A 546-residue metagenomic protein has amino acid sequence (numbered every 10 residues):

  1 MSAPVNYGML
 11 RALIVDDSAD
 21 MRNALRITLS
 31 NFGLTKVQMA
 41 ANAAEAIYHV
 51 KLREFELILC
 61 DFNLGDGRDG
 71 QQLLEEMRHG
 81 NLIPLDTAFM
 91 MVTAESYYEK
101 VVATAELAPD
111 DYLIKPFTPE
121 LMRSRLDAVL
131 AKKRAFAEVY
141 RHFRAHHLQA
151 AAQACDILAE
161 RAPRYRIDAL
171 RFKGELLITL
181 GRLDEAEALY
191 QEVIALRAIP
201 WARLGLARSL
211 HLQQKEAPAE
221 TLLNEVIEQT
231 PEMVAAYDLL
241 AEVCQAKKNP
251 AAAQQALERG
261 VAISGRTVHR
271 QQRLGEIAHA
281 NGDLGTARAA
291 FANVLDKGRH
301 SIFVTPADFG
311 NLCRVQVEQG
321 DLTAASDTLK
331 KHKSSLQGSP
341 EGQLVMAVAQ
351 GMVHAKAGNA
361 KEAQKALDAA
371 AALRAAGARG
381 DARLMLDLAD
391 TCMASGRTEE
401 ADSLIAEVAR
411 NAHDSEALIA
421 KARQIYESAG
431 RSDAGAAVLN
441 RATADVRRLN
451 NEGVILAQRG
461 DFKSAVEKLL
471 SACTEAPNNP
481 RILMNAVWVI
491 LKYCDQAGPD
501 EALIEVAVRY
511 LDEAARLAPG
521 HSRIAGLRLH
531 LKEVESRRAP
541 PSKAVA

Functional and structural regions predicted by a protein language model:
G8-D20, L25-L29: Conserved acidic segment of CheY-like receiver
L34-N42, H49: Short hydrophobic/Thr-rich beta-strand motif most characteristic of the beta2 strand and flanking loop of CheY-like
D61-D66, T93: Active-site residues of response regulator receiver
G70, A103-D110: As written
Q71-P84: Short amphipathic alpha-helix used as the core "switch/output" element in two-component signaling
P84-Y98: A short, hydrophobic beta-strand element within the central beta-sheet of small alpha/beta folds
L130-R182: CheY-like receiver
D184-I405, D414-K421, S432, L439-Q458 (+2 more regions): Flexible loop/N-cap segments at domain edges
